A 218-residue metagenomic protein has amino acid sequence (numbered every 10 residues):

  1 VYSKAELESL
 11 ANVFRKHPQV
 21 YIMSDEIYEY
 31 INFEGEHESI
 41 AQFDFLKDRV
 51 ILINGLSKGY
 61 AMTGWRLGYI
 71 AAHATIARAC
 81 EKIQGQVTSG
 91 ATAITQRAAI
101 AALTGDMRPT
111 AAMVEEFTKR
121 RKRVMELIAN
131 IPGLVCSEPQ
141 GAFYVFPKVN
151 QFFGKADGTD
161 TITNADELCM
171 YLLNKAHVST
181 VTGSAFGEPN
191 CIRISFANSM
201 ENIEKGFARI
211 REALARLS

Functional and structural regions predicted by a protein language model:
V1-S218: PLP-dependent class I/II
